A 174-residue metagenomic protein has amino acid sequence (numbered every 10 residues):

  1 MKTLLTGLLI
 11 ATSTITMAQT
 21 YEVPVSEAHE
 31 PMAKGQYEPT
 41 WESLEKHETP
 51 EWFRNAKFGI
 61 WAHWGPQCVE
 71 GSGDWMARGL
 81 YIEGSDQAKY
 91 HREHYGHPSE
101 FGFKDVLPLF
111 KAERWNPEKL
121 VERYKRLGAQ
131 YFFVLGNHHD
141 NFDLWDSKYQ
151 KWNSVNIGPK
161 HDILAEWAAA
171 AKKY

Functional and structural regions predicted by a protein language model:
T3-S13: Sec-dependent N-terminal signal peptides
T14-A18: Sec/Tat signal peptide C-region and signal peptidase I cleavage site
Q19-Y174: Mature catalytic domains of secreted/periplasmic carbohydrate-active enzymes
